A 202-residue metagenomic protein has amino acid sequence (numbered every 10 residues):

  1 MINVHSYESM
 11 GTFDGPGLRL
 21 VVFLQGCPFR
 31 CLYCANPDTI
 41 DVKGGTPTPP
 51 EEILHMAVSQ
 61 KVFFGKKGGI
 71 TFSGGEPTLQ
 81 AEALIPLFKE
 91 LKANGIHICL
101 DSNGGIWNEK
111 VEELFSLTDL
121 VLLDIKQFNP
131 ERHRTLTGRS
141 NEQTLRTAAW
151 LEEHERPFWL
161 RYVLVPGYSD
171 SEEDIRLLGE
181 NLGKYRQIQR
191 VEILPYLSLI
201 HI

Functional and structural regions predicted by a protein language model:
M1-N3: Extreme N-terminal starter segment of soluble prokaryotic enzymes
S6-E8, T12-T48: Canonical Radical SAM [4Fe-4S] cluster-binding loop centered on the CxxxCxxC motif and its immediate flanking residues
R19, G45, P49, E76-L79 (+1 more regions): Generic, well-ordered alpha-helical segments
L24, P195-S198: Short glycine-enriched loops at secondary-structure junctions
P37-I70: Conserved alpha-helical substructure of the radical SAM core
I40, Q127, L197: Flexible, active-site-proximal loop/turn residues at the rims of small-molecule/cofactor binding pockets and catalytic
V58-V62, K66-G69, G74, T78-L194: Conserved AdoMet/S-adenosylmethionine-binding subsite of the radical SAM
I200-I202: Conserved small/polar residues in nucleotide/adenosyl-binding loops
